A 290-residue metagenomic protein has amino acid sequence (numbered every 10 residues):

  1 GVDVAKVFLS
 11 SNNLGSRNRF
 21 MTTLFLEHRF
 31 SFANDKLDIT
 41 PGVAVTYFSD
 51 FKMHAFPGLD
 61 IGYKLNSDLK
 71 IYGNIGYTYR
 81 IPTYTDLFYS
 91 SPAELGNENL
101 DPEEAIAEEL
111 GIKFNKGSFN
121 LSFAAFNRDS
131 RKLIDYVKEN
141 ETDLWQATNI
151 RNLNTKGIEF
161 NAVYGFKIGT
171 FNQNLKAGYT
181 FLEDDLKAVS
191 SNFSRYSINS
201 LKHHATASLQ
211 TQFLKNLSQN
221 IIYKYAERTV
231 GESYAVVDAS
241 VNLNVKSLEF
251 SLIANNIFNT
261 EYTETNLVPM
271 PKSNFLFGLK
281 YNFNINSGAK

Functional and structural regions predicted by a protein language model:
G1-F51, K64, S122, E159-A162 (+1 more regions): Face-selective signature of the C-terminal outer-membrane beta-barrel domain
V4-S10, V43-S49, I75-I81, F88-S90 (+9 more regions): Transmembrane beta-strands of outer-membrane beta-barrel pores
L14-M21, Y47-M53, E98-E104, A147-T155 (+3 more regions): Replace "Gram-negative outer membrane beta-barrel proteins" with "bacterial and organellar outer membrane beta-barrel
L24-F30, L59-Y63, L110-F114, F160-Y164 (+4 more regions): Residues on the lipid-exposed face of transmembrane beta-strands in outer-membrane beta-barrel proteins
F32-L37, N127-D129, N149-E227, K280: Gram-negative outer-membrane beta-barrel transporters
D35-I39, D68-I71, S118-S122, I168-L175 (+3 more regions): Repeated loop/turn-to-beta-strand initiation elements of outer-membrane beta-barrel proteins
K70, Y77-R131, K138-G165, I198-H203 (+1 more regions): Outer-membrane beta-barrel signature, preferentially recognizing the C-terminal barrel domain of Gram-negative
D129-R131, A239-K290: C-terminal beta-signal and adjacent terminal beta-strands/loops of Gram-negative outer-membrane beta-barrel proteins
